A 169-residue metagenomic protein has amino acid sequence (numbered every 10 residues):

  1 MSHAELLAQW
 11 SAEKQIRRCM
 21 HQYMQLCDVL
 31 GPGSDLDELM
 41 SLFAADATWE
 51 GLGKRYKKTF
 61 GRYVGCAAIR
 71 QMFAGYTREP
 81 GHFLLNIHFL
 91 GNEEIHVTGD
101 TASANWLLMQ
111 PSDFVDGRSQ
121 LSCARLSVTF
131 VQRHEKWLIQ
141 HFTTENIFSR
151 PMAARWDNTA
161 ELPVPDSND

Functional and structural regions predicted by a protein language model:
M1-Q9, K58-A68, L162-V164: Short, charge-rich amphipathic segments
M1-V29, G33-L42: Short, low-complexity N-terminal intrinsically disordered segments enriched in polar/charged residues
H3-L6, H82-D169: A beta-strand edge to alpha-helix "cap/lid" segment located at domain peripheries
S11-Q22, S41-A44, G53, Q71 (+2 more regions): Binding-site signature for planar aromatic cofactors or substrates
E13, R17, Y63-C66, Q120: Generic detection of long, well-ordered alpha-helical segments
C27, F43-A44, G51, L108-Q110 (+1 more regions): Short beta-strand segments enriched in hydrophobic/aromatic residues within well-folded beta-rich domains
C27, T77-P80, S112: Structural motif corresponding to the C-terminal cap of alpha-helices
L36-L107: A solvent-exposed, acidic/Ser-Thr-rich amphipathic alpha-helical stretch
